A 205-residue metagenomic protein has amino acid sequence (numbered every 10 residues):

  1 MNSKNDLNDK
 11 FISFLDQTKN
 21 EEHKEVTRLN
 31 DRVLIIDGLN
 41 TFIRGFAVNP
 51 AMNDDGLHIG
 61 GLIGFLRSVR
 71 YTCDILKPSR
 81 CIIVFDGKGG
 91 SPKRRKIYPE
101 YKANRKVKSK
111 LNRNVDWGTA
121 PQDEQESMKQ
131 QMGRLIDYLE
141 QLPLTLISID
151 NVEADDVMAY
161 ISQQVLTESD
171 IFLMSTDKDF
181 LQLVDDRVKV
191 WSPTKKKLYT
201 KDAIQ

Functional and structural regions predicted by a protein language model:
N2-N20, K24-M174, F180-L198: Noncatalytic, basic helical substrate-engagement surface that gates or grips nucleic-acid strands
K197-Q205: A short, charged helix-loop
